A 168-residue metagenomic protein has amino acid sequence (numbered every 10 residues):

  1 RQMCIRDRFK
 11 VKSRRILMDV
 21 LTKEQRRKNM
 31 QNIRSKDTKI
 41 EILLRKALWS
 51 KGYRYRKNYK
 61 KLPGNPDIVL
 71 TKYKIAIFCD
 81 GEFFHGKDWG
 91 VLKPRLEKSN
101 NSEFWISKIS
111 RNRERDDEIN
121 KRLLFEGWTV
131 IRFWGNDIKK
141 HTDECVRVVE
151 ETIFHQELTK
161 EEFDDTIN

Functional and structural regions predicted by a protein language model:
R1-I5: Short, small-residue-biased leader/transition segments that mark boundaries at the very start of proteins
F9-R132, N136-N168: Nucleic-acid endo/exonuclease domains
